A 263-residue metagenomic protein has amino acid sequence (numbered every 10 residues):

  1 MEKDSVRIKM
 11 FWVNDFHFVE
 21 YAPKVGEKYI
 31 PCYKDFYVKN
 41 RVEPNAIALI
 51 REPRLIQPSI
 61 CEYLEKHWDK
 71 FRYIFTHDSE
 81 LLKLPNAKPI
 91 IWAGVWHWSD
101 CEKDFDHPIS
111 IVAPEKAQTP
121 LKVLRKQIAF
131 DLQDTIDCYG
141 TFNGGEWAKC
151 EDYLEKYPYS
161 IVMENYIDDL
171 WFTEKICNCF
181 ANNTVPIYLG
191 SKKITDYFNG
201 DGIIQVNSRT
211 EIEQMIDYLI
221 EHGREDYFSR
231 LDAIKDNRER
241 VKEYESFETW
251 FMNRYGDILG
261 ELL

Functional and structural regions predicted by a protein language model:
M1-I50, R54, P58-I90, G94-L263: Pol beta-like nucleotidyltransferase catalytic core
